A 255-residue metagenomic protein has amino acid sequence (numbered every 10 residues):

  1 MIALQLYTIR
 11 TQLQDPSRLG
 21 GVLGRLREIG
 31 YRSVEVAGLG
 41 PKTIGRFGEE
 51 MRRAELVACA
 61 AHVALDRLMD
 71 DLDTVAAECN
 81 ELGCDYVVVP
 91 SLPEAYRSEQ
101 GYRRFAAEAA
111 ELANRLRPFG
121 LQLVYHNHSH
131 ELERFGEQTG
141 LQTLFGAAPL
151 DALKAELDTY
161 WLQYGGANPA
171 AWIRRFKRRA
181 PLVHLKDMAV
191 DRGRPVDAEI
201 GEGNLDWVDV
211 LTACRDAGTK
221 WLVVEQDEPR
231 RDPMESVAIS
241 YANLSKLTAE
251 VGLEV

Functional and structural regions predicted by a protein language model:
M1-D85, K154, R178, S245-V255: N-terminal pre-domain/capping segments
L4-T8, V36-G38, A60-L65, V89-L92 (+4 more regions): A cross-domain feature marking catalytic cores of carbohydrate-active enzymes and several ubiquitous metabolic/repair
T11-P16, S33-R46, V63-L72, E94-R103 (+5 more regions): Acidic-and-aromatic substrate-binding clefts and catalytic sites of carbohydrate-active enzymes
S17-G21, L72-T74, G101-A110, E137-Q142 (+3 more regions): Charged helix-capping and loop-helix junction motifs
V34, L116-W207, L211: Acidic/histidine-rich catalytic cores of soluble enzymes
F47-V63, A109-L116, Q142-L150, W207: Alpha-helix-loop-beta-strand connector modules within alpha/beta enzyme cores
R52, Q138-A147, M234-A249: Short, electropositive alpha-helical surface patch
D70-A109: Glycine/small-residue-rich loop that forms an oxyanion/phosphate-binding "nest" at active or ligand-binding sites
